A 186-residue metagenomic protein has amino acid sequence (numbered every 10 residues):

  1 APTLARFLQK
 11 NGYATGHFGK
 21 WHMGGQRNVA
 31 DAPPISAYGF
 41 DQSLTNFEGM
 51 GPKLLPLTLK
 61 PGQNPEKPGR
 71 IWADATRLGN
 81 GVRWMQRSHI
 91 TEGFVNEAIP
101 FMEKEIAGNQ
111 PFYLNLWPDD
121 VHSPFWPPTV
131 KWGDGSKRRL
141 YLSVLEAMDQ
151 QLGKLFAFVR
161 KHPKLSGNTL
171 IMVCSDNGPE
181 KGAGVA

Functional and structural regions predicted by a protein language model:
A1-A186: Formylglycine-dependent sulfatase
